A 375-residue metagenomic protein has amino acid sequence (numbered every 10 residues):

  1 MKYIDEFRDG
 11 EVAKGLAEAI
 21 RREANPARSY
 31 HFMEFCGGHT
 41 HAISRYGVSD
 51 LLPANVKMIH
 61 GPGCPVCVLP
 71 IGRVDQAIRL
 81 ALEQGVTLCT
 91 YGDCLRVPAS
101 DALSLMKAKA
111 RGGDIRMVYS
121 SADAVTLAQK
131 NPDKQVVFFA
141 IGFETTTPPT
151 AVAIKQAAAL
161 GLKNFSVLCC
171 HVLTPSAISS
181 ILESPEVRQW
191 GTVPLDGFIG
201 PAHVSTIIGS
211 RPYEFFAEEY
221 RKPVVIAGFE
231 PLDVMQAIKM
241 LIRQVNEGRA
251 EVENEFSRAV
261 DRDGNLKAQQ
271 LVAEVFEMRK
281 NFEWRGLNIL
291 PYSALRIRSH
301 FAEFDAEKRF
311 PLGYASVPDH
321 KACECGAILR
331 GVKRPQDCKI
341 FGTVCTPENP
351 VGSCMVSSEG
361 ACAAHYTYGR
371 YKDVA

Functional and structural regions predicted by a protein language model:
M1-D133, T147, A157-L160, S166-L168 (+4 more regions): Metallocofactor- and cofactor-centric catalytic cores in central/energy metabolism, strongly enriched
M58-P65, F165-L173, V225-L232, E255-R258: A generic structural motif
T145, A151: Glycine-rich, mobile lid/loop segments that gate access to catalytic sites or pores
C170-S179, G264-A268: Short, conserved secondary-structure transition motifs
R188-D261: A conserved active-site cap/scaffold subdomain adjacent to cofactor or substrate pockets
M235-A327: Internal helical hairpin/lid segments
